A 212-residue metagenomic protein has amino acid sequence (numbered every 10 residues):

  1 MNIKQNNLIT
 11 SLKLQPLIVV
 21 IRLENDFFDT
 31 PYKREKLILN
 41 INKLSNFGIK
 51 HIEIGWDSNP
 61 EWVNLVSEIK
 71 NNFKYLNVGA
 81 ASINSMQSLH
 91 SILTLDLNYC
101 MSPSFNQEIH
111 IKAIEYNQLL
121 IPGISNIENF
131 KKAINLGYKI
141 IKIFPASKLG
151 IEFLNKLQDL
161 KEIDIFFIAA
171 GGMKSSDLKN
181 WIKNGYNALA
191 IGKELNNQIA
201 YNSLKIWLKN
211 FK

Functional and structural regions predicted by a protein language model:
M1-D96, E115-Y116, K174-S176, K183 (+1 more regions): Conserved N-terminal beta1-alpha1 strand-loop-helix module at the mouth
I21-E24, A80-M86, S102-F105, P122-I127 (+2 more regions): Glycine-rich beta-to-alpha transition loops that act as phosphate-gripper elements at the mouths of alpha/beta enzyme
G48-K50, N72-Y75, L93-C100, I114-I121 (+3 more regions): Glycine-enriched alpha-helix->loop->beta-strand junction motifs that scaffold or abut catalytic
W62-V63, M86-L89, N106-H110, I127-F130 (+2 more regions): Short, well-ordered alpha-helical microsegments
Y99, P103-I109, K142-I151, G185-W207: Glycine-rich phosphate-binding active-site loops on the catalytic face of alpha/beta enzymes
P103-K139, I143-L149: Histidine/lysine/aspartate-rich catalytic loop segments that bind and position anionic ligands
I109-I114, F130-N135, I151-K156, D177-K179 (+1 more regions): Short, charged, surface-exposed secondary-structure boundary motifs
E152-I168: Shared catalytic-loop signature of beta/alpha-barrel
